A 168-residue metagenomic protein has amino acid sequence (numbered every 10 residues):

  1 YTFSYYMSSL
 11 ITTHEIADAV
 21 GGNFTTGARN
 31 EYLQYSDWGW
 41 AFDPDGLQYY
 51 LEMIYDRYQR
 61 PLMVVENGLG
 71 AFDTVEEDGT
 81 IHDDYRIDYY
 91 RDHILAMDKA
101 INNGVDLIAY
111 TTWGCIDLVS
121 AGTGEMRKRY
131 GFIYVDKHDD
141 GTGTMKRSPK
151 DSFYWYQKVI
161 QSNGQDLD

Functional and structural regions predicted by a protein language model:
T2-D168: Non-catalytic scaffold segments within catalytic domains of secreted glycoside hydrolases
